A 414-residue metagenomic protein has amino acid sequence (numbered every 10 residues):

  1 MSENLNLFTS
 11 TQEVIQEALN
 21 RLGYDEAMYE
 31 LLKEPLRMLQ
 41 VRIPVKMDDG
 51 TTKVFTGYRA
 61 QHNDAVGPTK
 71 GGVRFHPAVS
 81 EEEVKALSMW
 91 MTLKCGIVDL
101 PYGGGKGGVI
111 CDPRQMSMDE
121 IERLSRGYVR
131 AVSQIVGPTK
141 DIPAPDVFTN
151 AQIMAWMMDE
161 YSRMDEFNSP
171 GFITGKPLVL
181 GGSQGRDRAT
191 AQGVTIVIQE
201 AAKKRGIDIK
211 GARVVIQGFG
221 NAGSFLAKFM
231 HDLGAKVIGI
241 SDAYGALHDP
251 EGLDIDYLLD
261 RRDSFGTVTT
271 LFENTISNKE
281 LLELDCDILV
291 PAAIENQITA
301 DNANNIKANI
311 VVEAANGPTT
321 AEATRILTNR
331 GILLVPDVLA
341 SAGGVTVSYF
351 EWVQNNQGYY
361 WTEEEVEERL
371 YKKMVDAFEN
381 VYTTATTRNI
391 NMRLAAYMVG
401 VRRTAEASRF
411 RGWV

Functional and structural regions predicted by a protein language model:
S2-N6, L22, A201-A202, A308-V414: Adenosine-phosphate binding glycine-rich loop
S2-R42: Short, Gly/Pro- and small/polar-rich lid/capping loops
V41-P113: Glycine-rich, N-terminal phosphate-binding loop and its surrounding beta-alpha-beta segment
H76, G96-K210: Glycine/serine-rich phosphate-binding loop and adjoining beta1-alpha1 elements at the start of nucleotide-handling
A86, K140-A144, F167-I173, G239-D242 (+4 more regions): General beta-strand structural signal in soluble alpha/beta enzymes
G182-E283: Glycine-rich phosphate/diphosphate-binding loop of Rossmann-like nucleotide-binding domains
G245-L334: Rossmann-like adenosine-cofactor binding region
